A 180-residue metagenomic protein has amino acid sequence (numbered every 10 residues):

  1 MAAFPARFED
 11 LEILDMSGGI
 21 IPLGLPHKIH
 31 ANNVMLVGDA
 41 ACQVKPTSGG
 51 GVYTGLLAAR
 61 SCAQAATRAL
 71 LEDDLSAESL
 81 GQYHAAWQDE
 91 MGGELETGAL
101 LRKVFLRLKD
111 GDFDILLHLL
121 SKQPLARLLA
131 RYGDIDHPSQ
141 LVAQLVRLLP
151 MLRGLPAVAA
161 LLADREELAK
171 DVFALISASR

Functional and structural regions predicted by a protein language model:
M1-L71, A77: FAD/FMN-dependent oxidoreductases across multiple families
T67-R180: C-terminal helical "tail/cap" subdomain of flavin- and related membrane-associated enzymes
